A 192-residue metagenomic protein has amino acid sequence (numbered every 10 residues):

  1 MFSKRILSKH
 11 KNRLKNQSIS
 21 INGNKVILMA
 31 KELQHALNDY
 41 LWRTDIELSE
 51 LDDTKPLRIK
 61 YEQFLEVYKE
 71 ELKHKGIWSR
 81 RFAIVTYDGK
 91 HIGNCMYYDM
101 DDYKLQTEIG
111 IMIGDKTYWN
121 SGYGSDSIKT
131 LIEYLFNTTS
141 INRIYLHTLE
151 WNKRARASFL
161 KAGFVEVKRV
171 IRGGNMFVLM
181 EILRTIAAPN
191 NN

Functional and structural regions predicted by a protein language model:
M1-A36, R81, T86-N192: Acyl-donor (CoA/ACP) binding surface of acyl/acetyltransferases
E32-D52: Short amphipathic alpha-helix that is part of the acyltransferase structural core
N38, Q63-E70, D126, T130: Alpha-helical elements of Rossmann-like donor-binding domains used by nucleotide-donor carbohydrate transfer enzymes
D45-I46, T54, K161, V165: A short linear boundary/processing microfeature
E47-K69: Conserved GNAT-fold acetyl-CoA-binding loop/helix
E70-A83: A short helix-loop-beta-strand connector motif used in the catalytic cores of GNAT acetyltransferases and, in some
